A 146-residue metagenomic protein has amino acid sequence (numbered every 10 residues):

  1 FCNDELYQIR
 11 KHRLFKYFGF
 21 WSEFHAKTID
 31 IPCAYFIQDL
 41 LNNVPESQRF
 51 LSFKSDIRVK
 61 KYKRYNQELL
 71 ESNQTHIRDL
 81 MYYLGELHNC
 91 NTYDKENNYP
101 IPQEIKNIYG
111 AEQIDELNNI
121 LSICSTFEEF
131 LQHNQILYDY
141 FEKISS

Functional and structural regions predicted by a protein language model:
C2-D79: Metalloprotease/metallohydrolase-associated module, dominated by Zn2+-dependent proteases
S47-S146: Pan-zinc metallopeptidase signature
